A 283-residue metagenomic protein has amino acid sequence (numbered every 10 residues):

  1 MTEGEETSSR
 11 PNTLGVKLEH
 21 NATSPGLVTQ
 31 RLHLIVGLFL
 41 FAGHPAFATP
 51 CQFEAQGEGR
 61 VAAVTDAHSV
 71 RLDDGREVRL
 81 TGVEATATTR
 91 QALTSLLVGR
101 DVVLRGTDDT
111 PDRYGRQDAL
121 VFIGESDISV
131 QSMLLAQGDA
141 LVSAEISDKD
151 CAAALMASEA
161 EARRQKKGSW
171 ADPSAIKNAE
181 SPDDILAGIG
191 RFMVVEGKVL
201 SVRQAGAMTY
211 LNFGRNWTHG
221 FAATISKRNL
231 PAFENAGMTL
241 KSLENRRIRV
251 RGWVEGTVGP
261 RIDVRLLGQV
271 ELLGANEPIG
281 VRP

Functional and structural regions predicted by a protein language model:
G4-E5, H20: Compositionally biased, low-complexity segments
S8, K17-L18: Short linear segments in intrinsically disordered or otherwise low-structure-confidence regions
S8-S9, S24: Serine residues within intrinsically disordered or low-complexity segments
N12-T13, V28: Low-complexity, intrinsically disordered segments with a bias for serine/threonine
K17, A46-P283: Small beta-barrel nucleic-acid-binding modules, primarily SNase/OB-fold domains and secondarily Tudor-like barrels
E19-L34: Bacterial N-terminal signal peptides that target proteins for export
H33-G43: Bacterial N-terminal signal peptides
